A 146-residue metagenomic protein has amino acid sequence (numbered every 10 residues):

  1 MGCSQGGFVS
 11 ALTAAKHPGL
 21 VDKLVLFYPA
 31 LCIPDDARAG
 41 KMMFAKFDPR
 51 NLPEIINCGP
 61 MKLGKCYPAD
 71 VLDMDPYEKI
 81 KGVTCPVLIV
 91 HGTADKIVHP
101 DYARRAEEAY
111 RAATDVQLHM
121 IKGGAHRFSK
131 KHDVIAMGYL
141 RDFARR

Functional and structural regions predicted by a protein language model:
G2, G6, S10: Gly/Ala-rich beta-loop-alpha elbow adjacent to hydrolase catalytic centers
L12, K16-L63: Hydrolase active-site cap/lid region
M61-K79: Active-site nucleophile elbow and catalytic-triad environment of alpha/beta-hydrolase enzymes
V83, I89-H91, D95: Short beta-strand/loop motif that positions the catalytic acidic residue of the alpha/beta-hydrolase fold
C85, H99-A109, D133: Short alpha-helix in the alpha/beta-hydrolase fold that links the catalytic acid
A94-V98, R127: Acidic catalytic loop of the alpha/beta-hydrolase fold
Y110-R127: Catalytic histidine neighborhood in serine/cysteine hydrolases with alpha/beta-hydrolase-type architecture
G124-M137: Catalytic histidine-centered segment of alpha/beta-hydrolase-like enzymes
